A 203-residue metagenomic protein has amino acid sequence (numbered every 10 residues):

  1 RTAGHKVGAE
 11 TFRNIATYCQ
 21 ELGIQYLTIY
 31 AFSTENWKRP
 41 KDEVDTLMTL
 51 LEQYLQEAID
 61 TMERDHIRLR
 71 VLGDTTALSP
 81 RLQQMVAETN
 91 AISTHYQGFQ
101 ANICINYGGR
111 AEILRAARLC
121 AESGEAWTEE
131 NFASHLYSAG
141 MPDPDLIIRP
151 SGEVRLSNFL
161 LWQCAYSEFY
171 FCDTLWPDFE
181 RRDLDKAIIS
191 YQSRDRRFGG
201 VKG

Functional and structural regions predicted by a protein language model:
R1-G203: Flexible, compositionally biased loop and terminal segments
